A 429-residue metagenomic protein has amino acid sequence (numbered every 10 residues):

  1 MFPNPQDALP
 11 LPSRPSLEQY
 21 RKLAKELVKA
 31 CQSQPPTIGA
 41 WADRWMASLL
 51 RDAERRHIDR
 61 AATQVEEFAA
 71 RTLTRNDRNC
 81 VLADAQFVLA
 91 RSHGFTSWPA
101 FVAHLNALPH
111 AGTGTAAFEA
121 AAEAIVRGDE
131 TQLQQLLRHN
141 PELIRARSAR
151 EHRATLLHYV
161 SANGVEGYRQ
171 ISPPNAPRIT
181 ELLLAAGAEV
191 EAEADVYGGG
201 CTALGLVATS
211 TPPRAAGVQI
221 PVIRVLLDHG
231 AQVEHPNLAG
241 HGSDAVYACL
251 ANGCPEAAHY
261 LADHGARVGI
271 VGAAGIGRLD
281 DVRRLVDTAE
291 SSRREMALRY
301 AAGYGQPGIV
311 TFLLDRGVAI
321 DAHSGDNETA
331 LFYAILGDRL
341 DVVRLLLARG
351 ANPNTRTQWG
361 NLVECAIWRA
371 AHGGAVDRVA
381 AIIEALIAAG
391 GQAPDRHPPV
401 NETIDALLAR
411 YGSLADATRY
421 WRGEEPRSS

Functional and structural regions predicted by a protein language model:
F2-Q135, H139, Q170: Intrinsically disordered, low-complexity eukaryotic regions enriched in glycine, serine and charged residues
A107-A120, A251, P255-I276, R284-R293 (+2 more regions): Ankyrin-repeat-protein effector appendages
T113-Y159, G277-R293, A297, I309: N-terminal segments that cap or nucleate solenoid repeat domains
E123-G128, Y159-A176, A203-Q219, Y247-C254 (+6 more regions): Ankyrin repeat A-helix N-terminal signature
L137-E142, E181-E189, R224-Q232, Y260-A266 (+4 more regions): Ankyrin repeat domain, specifically the short helix-to-loop turn at the C-terminus of the second helix of each repeat
R145-S148, V190-D195, V233-N237, I270 (+3 more regions): Ankyrin repeat boundary signal
R153, Y197-G200, G242, R294 (+3 more regions): Start-of-repeat signature of ankyrin repeats
